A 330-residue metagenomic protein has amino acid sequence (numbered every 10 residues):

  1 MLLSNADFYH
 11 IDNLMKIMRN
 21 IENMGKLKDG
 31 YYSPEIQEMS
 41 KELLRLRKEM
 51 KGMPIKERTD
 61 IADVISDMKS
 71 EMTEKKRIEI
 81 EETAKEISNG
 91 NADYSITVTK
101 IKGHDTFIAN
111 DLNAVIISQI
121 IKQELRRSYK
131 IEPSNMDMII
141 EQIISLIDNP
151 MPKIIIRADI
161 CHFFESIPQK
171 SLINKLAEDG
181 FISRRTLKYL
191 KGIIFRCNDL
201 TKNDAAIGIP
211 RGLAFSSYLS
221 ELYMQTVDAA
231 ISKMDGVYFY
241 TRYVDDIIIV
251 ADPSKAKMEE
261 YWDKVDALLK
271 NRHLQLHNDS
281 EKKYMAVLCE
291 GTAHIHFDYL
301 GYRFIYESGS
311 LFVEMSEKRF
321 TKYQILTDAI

Functional and structural regions predicted by a protein language model:
M1-A177, F181-I182, N198: Conserved two-metal-ion catalytic palm core of "right-hand" nucleic acid polymerases, unifying RNA-dependent RNA
D111, Q119, L125-Y129, Y240-T241 (+4 more regions): Basic nucleic-acid-binding interfaces
I121, S216, G301: A residue-level signal for conserved active-site and pocket-lining positions in enzyme catalytic cores
N135-M138, R242-Y243, D279-Y284: Long, charged, glycine-rich C-terminal linkers/tails
I147-V244, I248-K264, L288-G291, H296: Conserved polymerase palm-domain catalytic core
G180, D266-L274: A common structural junction motif
N271-S308: Conserved catalytic core of two-metal-ion nucleotidyltransferases
H294, D298-I330: Active-site and adjacent loop segments of nucleotide-processing enzymes that use two-metal-ion phosphate chemistry
